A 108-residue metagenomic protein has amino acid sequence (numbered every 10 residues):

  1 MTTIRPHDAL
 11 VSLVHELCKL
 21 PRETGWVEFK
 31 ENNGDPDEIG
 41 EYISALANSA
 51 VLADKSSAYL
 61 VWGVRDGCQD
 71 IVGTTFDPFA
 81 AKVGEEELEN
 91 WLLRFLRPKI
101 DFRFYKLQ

Functional and structural regions predicted by a protein language model:
M1-Q108: Conserved N-terminal catalytic/coupling substructures associated with nucleotide/phosphate chemistry
